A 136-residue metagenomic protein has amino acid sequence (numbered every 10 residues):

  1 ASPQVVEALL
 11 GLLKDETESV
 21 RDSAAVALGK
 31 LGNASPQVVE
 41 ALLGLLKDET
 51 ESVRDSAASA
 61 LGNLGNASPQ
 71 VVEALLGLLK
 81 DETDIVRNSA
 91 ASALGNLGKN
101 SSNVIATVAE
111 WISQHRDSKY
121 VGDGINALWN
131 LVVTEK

Functional and structural regions predicted by a protein language model:
A1-L12, N33-L46, N66-L79, N100-I112 (+1 more regions): Amphipathic alpha-helical scaffolding segments comprising HEAT/armadillo-like alpha-solenoid repeats
L10, A25, L43, A58 (+4 more regions): Hydrophobic core positions within HEAT/HEAT-like alpha-solenoid repeats
E16-T17, E49-T50, E82-T83, R116-D117: Short inter-helical turns and helix N-cap capping residues of alpha-solenoid HEAT/ARM repeat scaffolds
L28, G32, L61, G65 (+3 more regions): Alpha-solenoid repeat junctions
D84, N88-N96, S102-S113: Ankyrin-repeat and related helical/solenoid repeat scaffolds used for protein-protein interactions
